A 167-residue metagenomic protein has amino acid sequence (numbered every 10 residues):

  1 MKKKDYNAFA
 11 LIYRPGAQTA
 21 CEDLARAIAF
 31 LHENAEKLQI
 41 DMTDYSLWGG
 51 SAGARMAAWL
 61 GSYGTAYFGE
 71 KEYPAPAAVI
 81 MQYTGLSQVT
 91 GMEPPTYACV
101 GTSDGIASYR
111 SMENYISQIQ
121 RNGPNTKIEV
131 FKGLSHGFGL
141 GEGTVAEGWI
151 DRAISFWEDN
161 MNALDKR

Functional and structural regions predicted by a protein language model:
M1-F9, S117: Short amphipathic alpha-helix adjacent to the substrate-entry channel of hydrolases
K3, T19, D23-R26, F30 (+5 more regions): Extracytoplasmic/secreted proteins, especially bacterial periplasmic and envelope-associated proteins
N7, I12-G16, G85, K132-L134: Short beta-to-alpha linker loops that shape the active-site pocket of alpha/beta-hydrolase fold enzymes
A8, Y45, T96, G123-T126: Hydrophobic anchor at the start of a short beta-strand that flanks the dinucleotide cofactor-binding loop
E22, R26-E93: Primarily recognizes the serine-hydrolase "nucleophile elbow" in alpha/beta-hydrolase and SGNH/GDSL folds
P94, S108-Q118: Short alpha-helix in the alpha/beta-hydrolase fold that links the catalytic acid
A98-V100, D104: Short beta-strand/loop motif that positions the catalytic acidic residue of the alpha/beta-hydrolase fold
N122-R167: C-terminal catalytic histidine-bearing segment of alpha/beta-hydrolase fold enzymes
